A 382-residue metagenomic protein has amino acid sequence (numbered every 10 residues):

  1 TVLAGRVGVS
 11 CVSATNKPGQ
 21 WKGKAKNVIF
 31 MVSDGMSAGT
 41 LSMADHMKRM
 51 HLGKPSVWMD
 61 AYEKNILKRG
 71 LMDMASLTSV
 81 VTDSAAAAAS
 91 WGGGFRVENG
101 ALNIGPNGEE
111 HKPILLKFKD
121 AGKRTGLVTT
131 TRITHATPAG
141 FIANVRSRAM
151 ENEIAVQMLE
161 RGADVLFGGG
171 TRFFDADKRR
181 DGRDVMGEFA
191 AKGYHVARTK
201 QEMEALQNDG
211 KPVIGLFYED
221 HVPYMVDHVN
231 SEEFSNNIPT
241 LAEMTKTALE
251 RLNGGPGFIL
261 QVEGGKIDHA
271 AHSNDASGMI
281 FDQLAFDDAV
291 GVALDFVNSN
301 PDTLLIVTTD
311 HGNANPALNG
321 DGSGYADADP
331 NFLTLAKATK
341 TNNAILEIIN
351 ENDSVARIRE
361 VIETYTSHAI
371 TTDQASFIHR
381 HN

Functional and structural regions predicted by a protein language model:
T1-A4: N-terminal export leaders
V7-Q20, D287-G291: Short, motif-level signal for alpha-helix interfacial/capping segments enriched in acidic residues and aromatics/proline
V12-A44, W91-A101, G105-P106, H111-G140 (+3 more regions): Mobile, glycine-rich extracellular loop/lid and propeptide segments that shape or gate substrate/ligand access
A25-N27, M36-A89, H135-N382: A post-motif C-terminal structural segment
